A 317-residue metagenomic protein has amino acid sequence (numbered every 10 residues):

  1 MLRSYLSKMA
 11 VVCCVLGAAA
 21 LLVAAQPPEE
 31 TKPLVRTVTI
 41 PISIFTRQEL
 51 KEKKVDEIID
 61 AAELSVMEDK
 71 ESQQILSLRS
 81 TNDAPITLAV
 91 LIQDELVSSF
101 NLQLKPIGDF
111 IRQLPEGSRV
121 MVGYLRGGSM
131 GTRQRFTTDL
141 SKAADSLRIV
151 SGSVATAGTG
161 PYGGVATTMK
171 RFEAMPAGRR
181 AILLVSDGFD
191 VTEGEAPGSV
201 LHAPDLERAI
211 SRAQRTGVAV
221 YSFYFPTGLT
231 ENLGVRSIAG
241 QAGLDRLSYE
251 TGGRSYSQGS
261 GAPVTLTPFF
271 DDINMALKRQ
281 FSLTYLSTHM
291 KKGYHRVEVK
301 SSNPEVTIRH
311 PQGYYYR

Functional and structural regions predicted by a protein language model:
M1-C14: Bacterial N-terminal signal peptides that target proteins for export
L2, A20, H289-M290: A general, composition-driven signal for non-globular sequence regions
C14-V23: Hydrophobic h-region of N-terminal signal peptides that target proteins for export in Gram-negative bacteria
A25-R317: Scaffold/interface architecture of coatomer-like assemblies
